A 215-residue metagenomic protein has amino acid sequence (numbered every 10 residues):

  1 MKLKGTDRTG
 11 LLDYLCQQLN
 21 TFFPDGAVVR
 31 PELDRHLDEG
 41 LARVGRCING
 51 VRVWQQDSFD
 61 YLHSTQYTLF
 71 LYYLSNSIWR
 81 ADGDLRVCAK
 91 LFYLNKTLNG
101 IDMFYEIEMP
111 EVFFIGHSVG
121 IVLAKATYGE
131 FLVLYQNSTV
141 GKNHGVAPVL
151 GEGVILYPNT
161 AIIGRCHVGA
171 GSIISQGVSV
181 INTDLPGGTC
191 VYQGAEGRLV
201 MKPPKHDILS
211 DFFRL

Functional and structural regions predicted by a protein language model:
M1-N99, K205-L215: Terminal amphipathic alpha-helical/low-complexity segments used for targeting or macromolecular assembly
F70, F114-I115, I155: N-terminal alpha-helical segment
R80-F131, S138-V149, T160-A161, I181-T183 (+1 more regions): Left-handed beta-helix
N143, L150-L215: Glycine-rich hexapeptide-repeat left-handed beta-helix
